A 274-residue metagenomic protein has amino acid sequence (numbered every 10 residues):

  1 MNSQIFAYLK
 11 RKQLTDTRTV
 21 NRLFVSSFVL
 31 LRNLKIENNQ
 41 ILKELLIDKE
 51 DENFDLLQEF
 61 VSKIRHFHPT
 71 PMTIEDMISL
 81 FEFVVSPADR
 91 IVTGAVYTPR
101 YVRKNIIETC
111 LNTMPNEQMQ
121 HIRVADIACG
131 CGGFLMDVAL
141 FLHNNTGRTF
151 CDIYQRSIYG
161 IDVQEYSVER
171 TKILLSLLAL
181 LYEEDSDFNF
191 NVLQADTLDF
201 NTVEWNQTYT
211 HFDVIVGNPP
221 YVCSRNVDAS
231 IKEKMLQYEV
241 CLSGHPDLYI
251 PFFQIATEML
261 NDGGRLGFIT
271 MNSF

Functional and structural regions predicted by a protein language model:
M1-R170, N201, P219, Y249-F252: Class I S-adenosyl-L-methionine
L14-T15, I91-V92, L181-E183, E239-S243: Short, polar/flexible loop-turn hinges at active-site or ligand-entry regions and domain interfaces
R32, I36, L142, L175 (+3 more regions): Conserved NTP-handling cores and scaffolds of large molecular machines
H121, S157, F190-N191, F212-D213: The start of beta-strands in P-loop NTPase/AAA+ ATPase cores
G133-R148, T197-F274: SAM-dependent methyltransferase catalytic-core segment centered on the flexible catalytic loop and adjoining short
Y154-S157, F188, D262-G264: Short glycine-/polar-rich loops that comprise or flank the Walker A/P-loop and associated switch/sensor motifs
Y159-I161, L193, G267: Hydrophobic/aromatic beta-strand patches that form the interior of the parallel beta-sheet core in alpha/beta enzyme
R170-E204: S-adenosyl-L-methionine
